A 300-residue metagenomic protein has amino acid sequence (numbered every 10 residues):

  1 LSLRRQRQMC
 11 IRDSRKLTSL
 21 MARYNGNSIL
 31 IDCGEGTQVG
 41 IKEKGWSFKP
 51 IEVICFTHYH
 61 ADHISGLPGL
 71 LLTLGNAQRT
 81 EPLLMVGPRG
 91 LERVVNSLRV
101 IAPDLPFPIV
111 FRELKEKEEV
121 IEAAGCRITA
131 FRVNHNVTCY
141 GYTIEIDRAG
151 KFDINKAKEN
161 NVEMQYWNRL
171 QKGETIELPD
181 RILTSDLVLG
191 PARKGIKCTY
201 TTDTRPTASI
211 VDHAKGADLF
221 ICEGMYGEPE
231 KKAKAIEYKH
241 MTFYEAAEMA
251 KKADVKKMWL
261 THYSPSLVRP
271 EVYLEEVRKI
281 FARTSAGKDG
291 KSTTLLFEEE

Functional and structural regions predicted by a protein language model:
L1-I11: Single conserved hydrophobic/aromatic residue that forms the stacking wall/gate of nucleotide- or nucleobase-binding
Q6, P50, H213-G216: Alpha-helix C-terminal capping/helix-to-coil transition sites in glycosyltransferase folds
T18-A22, Y140-T143: Short beta-strand scaffold segments in enzyme catalytic cores
I31-G34, I51-Y59, G87-P88, T199-T204 (+3 more regions): Active-site neighborhood of phospho(di)ester-bond hydrolases with catalytic His/Asp-centered motifs
G36-V86, V110-K115: Active-site metal-binding motif and surrounding structural segment of the metallo-beta-lactamase
G66-L74, V95-L98, V268-E276: Metal-dependent catalytic neighborhoods of phosphoester/phosphodiester hydrolases
K117-E118, A208-E300: Binuclear metal-ion centers of metallo-dependent hydrolases, dominated by the metallo-beta-lactamase
A124-H213, L219-I221: Active-site-proximal loop/helix segment associated with metal-binding centers of metalloenzymes
